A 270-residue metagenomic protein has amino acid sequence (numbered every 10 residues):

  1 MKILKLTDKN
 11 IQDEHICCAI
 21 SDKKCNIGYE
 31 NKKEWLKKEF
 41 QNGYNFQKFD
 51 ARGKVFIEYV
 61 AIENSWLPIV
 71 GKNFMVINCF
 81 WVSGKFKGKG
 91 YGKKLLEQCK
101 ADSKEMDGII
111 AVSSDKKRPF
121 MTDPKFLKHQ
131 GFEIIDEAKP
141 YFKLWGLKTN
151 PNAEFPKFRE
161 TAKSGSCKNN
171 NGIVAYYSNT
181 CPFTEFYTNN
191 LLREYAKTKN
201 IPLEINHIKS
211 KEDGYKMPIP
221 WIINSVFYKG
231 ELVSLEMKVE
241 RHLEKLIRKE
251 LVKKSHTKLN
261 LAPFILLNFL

Functional and structural regions predicted by a protein language model:
M1-D50, A162-K163, N171, C181-F183 (+1 more regions): Short amphipathic alpha-helix that is part of the acyltransferase structural core
K48, G53-E63, V76, W81: Conserved beta-strand in the GNAT
N78-K87, D115: A short, internal acetyl-CoA/4′-phosphopantetheine-binding micro-motif in the GNAT/acyltransferase core
V82, G88-A101: Conserved acetyl-CoA-binding loop-helix of GNAT-fold acetyltransferases
S103-R118: Conserved GNAT acetyl-CoA-binding A-motif
K128-W145, V233: Conserved catalytic-core motifs of GNAT/GCN5-like acyltransferases
K139-S166: C-terminal "cap" of GNAT-fold acetyltransferases
K229-K254: Non-catalytic, surface beta->alpha helical segment in thiol-disulfide oxidoreductase systems
